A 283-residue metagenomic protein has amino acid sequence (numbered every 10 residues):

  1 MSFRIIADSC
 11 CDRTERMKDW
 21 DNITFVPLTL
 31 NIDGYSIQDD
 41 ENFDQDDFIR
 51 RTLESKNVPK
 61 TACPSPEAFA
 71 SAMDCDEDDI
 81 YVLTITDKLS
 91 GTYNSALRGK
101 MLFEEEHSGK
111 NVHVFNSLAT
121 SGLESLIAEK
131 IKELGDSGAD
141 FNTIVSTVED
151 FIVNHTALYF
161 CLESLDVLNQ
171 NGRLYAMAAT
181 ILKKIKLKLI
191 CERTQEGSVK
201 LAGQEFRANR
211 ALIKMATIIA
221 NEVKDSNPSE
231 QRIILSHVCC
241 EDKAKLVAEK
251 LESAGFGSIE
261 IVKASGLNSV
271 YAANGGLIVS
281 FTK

Functional and structural regions predicted by a protein language model:
F3-C63, A68: N-terminal glycine-rich anion-binding loop in soluble enzyme alpha/beta folds
F3-R4, C10-F25, T29, T92 (+4 more regions): Mixed-charge interfacial surface used for oligomerization/domain docking and macromolecular partner engagement
A7, T84-T86, F115-N116: Short beta-strand segments
K60, V82, V114, I234-L235: Short catalytic-loop micro-motif centered on adjacent basic/acidic residues
P64-I80, T84-K100, E104-E106: Active-site cofactor/cluster-binding pocket
G109-K110: A short helix->loop->beta-strand "cap" motif at the edges of active sites that frequently abuts
